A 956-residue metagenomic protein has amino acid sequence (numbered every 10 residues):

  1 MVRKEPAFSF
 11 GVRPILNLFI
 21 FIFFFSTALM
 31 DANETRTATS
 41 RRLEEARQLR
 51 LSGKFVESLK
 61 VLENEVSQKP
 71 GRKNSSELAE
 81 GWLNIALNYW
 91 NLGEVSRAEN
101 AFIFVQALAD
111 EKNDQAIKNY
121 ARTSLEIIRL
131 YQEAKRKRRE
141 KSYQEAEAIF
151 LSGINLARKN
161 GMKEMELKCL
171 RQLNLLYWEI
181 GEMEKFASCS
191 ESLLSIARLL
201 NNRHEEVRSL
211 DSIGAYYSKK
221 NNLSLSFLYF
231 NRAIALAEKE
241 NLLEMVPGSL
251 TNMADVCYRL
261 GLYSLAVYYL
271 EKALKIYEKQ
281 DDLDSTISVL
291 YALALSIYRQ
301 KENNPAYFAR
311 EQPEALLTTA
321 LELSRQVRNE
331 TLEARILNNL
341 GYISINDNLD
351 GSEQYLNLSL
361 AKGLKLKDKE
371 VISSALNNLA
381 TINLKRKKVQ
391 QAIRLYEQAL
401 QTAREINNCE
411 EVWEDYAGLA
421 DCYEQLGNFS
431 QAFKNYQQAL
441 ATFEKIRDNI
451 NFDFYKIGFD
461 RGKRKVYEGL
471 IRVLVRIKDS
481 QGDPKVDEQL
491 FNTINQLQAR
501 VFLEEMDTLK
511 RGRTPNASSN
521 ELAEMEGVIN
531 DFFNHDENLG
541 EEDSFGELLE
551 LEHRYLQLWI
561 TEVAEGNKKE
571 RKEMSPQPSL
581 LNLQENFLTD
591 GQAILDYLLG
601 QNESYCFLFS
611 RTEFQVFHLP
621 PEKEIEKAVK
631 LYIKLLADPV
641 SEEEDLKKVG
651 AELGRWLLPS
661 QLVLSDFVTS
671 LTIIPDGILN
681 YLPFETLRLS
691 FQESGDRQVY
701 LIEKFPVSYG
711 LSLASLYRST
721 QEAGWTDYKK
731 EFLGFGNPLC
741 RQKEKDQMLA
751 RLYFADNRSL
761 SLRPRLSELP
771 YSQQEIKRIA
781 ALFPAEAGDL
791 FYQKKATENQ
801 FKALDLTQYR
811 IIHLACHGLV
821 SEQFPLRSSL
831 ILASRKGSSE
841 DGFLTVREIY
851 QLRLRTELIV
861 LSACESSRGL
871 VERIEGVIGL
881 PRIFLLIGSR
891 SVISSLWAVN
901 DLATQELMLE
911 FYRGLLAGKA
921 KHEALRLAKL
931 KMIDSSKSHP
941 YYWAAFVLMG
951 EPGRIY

Functional and structural regions predicted by a protein language model:
L18, Q721-T726, E731, A903-Y956: An often Trp-containing, charged/polar helix-loop segment at the C-terminal end of enzyme catalytic cores
L43-L51, E80-N91, N119-R139, M165-E179 (+7 more regions): Conserved alpha-helical positions within TPR/SEL1-like repeat arrays
R50, L62, K69-P70, Y89 (+15 more regions): Eukaryotic all-alpha helical interaction scaffolds
F230, L270, L631, L658 (+3 more regions): A domain-level signal for caspase-like cysteine endopeptidase catalytic cores and their zymogen-processing architecture
S430-K704, S715-A750, L760, A781: Amphipathic alpha-helical protein-protein interaction segments
E573, Q577-N582, E643-L653, R763-R827 (+2 more regions): Functional beta-strand-loop-alpha-helix junction segments that form "active/interaction loops" within catalytic
L716, R810-E910: Catalytic cores of nucleophile-dependent amide-cleaving enzymes
